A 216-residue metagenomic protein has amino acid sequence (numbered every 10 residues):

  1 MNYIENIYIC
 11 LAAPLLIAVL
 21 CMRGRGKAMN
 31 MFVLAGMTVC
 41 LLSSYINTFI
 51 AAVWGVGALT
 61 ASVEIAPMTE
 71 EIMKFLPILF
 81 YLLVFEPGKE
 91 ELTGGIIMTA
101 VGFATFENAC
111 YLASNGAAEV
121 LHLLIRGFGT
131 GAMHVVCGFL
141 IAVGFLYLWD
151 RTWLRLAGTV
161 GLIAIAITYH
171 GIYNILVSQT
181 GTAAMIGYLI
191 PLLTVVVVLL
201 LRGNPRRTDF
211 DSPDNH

Functional and structural regions predicted by a protein language model:
M1-H216: Hydrophobic alpha-helical segments at protein termini of multi-pass membrane proteins
